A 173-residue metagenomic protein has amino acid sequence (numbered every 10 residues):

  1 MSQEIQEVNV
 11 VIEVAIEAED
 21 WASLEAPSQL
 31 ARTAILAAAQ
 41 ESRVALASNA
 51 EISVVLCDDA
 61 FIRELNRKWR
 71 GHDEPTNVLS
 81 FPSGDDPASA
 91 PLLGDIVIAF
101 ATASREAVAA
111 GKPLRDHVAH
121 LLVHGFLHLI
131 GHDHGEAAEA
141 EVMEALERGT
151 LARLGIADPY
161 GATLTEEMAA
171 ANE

Functional and structural regions predicted by a protein language model:
M1-V118, L129-E173: An acidic/histidine-cluster motif and surrounding catalytic segment that typifies divalent-metal-assisted enzyme active
L121: Extended, folded domain segments that form the structural surfaces/walls around functional sites
